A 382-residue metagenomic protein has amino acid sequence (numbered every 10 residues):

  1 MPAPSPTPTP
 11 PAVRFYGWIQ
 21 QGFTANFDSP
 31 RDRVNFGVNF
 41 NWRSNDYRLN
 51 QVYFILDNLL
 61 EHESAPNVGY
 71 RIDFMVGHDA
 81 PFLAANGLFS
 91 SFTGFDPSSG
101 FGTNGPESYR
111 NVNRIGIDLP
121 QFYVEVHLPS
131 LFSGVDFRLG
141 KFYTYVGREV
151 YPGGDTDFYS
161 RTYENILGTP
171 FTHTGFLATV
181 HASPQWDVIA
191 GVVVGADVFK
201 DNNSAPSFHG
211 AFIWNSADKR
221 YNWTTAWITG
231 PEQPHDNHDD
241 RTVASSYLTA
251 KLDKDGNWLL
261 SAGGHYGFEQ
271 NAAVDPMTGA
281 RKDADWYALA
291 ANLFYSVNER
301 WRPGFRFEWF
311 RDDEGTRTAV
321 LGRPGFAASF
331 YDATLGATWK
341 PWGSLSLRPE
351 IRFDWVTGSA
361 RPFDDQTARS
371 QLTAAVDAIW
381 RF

Functional and structural regions predicted by a protein language model:
M1-V38, F382: N-terminal periplasmic/intermembrane-space "pro-region" immediately following the signal or transit peptide
P2-F15, D28, D57-G69, P129-V135 (+5 more regions): Short loop/turn motifs that connect adjacent beta-strands in outer-membrane beta-barrel proteins
P6, I55-L59, E125-H127, L177-T179 (+6 more regions): Transmembrane beta-barrel domains of outer membrane proteins
G17-A25, I72-V76, F137-K141, A190-V194 (+4 more regions): Transmembrane beta-barrel strands of outer-membrane/channel proteins
F27-S44, P81-N215, N222-P231, A319-V320: Surface-exposed coil loops of outer-membrane beta-barrel proteins
V38-N41, A80-L83, G100-G102, E107-V112 (+2 more regions): Outer-membrane beta-barrel pore domains
N41-A80, S296: Glycine- and aromatic-enriched membrane insertion/assembly motifs of diderm outer-membrane and organelle channel
N50-F54, I117-V124, T162, T172-F176 (+7 more regions): Hydrophobic, lipid-facing positions within transmembrane beta-strands of outer-membrane proteins
